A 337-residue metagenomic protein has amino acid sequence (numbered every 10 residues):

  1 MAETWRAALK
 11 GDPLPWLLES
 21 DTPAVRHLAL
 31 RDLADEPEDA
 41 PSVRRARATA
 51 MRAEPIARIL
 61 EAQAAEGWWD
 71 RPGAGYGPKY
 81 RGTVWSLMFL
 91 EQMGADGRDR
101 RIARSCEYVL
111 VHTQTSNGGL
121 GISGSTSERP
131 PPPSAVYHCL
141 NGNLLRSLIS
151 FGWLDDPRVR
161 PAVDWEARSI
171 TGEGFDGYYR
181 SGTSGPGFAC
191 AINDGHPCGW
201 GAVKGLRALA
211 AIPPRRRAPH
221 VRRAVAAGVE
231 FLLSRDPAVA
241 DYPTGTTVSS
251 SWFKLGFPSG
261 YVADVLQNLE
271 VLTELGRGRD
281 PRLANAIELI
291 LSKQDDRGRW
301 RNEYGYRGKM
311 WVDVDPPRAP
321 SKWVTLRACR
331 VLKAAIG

Functional and structural regions predicted by a protein language model:
M1-G337: Preference for long, amphipathic alpha-helical scaffolds in soluble/luminal domains and all-alpha bundles
